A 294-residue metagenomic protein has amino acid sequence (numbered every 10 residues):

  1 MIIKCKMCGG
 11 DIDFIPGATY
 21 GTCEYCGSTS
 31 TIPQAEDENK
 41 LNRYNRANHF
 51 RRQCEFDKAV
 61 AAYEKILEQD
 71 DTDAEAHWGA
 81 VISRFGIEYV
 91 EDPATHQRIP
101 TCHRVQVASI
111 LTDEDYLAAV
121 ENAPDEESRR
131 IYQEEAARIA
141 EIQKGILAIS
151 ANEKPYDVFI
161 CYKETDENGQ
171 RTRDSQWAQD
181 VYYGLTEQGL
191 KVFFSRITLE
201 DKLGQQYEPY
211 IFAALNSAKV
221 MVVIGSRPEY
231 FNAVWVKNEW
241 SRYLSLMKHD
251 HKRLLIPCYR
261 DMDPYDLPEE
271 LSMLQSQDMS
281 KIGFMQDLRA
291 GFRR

Functional and structural regions predicted by a protein language model:
C5-C8, C23-C26: Short cysteine-rich clusters marking metal-coordination/redox-active sites
G9-I12, S30: Cys/His-rich microdomains that often coordinate metals
G27-E36: Short Cys/His-rich micro-motifs in 6-15 aa windows
E38-K65: Alpha-helical segment of the N-proximal tetratricopeptide repeat
F56, T72-A74: Residue-level recognition of tetratricopeptide repeat
G86-E135: Short coil/linker segments at helix-helix boundaries
A137-I224, L244-L254, D261, I282-R294: Conserved N-terminal substructure of TIR/SEFIR domains
